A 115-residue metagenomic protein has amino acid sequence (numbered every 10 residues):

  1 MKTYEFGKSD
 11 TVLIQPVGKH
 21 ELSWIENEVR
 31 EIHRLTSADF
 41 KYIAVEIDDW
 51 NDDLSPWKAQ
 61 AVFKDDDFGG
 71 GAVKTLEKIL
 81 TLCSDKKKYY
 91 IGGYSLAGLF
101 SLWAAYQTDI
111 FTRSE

Functional and structural regions predicted by a protein language model:
M1-F6: A short loop-to-beta-strand scaffold at the N-terminal edge of the catalytic core in hydrolase folds
D10-L82: Serine-hydrolase catalytic machinery in alpha/beta-hydrolase-like enzymes
E21, G98, Y106: Active-site micro-motifs of SAM-dependent methyltransferase domains
I25-E26, F100-A104: A short acidic (Asp/Glu
S37-F40, K88, F111-R113: A generic structural signal for alpha->beta connector loops
D85-Y94: Alpha/beta-hydrolase fold nucleophile elbow
G93-A97, S101: Gly/Ala-rich beta-loop-alpha elbow adjacent to hydrolase catalytic centers
W103-S114: Conserved hydrolase catalytic core segment
